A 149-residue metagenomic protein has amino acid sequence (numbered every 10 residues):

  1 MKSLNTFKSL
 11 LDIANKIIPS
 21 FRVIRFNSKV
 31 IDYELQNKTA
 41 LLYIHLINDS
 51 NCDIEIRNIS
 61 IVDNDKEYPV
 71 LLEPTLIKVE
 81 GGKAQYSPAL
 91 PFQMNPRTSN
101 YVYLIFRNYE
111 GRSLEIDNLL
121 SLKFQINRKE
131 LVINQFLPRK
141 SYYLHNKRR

Functional and structural regions predicted by a protein language model:
M1-S20: Short, cationic, amphipathic peptide segments
V23-R25, L41, I56: Hydrophobic residues on conserved beta-strands that form the core of alpha/beta folds
F26-I31, Q85-P91, I105-R107: Short structured motifs
Q36-Y43, D117-N118: Short, solvent-exposed loop/turn segments enriched in Ser/Thr/Gly
Y43-I47, I105: Short edge beta-strand/loop segments characteristic of extracellular beta-sandwich folds
I47-C52, E110: Short, acidic/polar linear motifs in exposed loop/turn regions
N51-P96: The feature marks short-to-medium sequence segments in extracytoplasmic or secretory-pathway proteins
Y101-R149: Terminal connector regions
